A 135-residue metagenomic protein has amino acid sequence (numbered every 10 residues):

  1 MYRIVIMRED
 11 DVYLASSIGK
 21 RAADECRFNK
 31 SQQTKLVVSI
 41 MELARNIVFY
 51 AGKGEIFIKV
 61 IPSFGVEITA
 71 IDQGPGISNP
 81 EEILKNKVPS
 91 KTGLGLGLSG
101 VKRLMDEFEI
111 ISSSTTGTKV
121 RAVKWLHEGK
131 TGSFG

Functional and structural regions predicted by a protein language model:
M1-V38: Bergerat-fold GHKL ATPase/HATPase_c domain
M1-Y2, A44-G135: Conserved beta-strand-loop-beta-strand hairpin that lines the nucleotide-binding pocket of ATP/GTP-utilizing enzymes
